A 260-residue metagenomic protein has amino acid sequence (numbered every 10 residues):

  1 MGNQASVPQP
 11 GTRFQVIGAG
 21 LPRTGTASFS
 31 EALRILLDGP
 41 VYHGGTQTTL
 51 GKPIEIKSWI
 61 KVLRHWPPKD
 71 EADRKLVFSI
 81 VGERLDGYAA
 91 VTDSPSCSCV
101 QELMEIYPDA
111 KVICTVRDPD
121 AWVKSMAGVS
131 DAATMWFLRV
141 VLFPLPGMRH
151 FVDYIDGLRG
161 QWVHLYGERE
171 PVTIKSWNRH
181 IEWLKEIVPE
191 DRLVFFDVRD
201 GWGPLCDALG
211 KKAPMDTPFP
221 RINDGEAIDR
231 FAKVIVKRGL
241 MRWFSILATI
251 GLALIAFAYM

Functional and structural regions predicted by a protein language model:
M1-L76: PAPS-dependent sulfotransferase catalytic core
G18-G20, G44-G45, T92-S96, V116-R117 (+1 more regions): Short His-Asn-centered micro-motif
T26-A27, C97-Q101, V123, W202-L205: Short, well-ordered alpha-helical microsegments
L50-P53, I113-P119, R179-L240: The conserved 3'-phosphoadenosine-5'-phosphosulfate
S58-E102: Conserved nucleotide-sensing/catalytic segment adjacent to the nucleotide-binding pocket in NTP-handling enzymes
A90, Y166-I174, E190-F195: Active-site rim elements
Q101-R169: PAPS-dependent sulfotransferase catalytic domain
K237-M260: Terminal signal-anchor or tail-anchor transmembrane helices that tether membrane-associated enzymes to cellular
